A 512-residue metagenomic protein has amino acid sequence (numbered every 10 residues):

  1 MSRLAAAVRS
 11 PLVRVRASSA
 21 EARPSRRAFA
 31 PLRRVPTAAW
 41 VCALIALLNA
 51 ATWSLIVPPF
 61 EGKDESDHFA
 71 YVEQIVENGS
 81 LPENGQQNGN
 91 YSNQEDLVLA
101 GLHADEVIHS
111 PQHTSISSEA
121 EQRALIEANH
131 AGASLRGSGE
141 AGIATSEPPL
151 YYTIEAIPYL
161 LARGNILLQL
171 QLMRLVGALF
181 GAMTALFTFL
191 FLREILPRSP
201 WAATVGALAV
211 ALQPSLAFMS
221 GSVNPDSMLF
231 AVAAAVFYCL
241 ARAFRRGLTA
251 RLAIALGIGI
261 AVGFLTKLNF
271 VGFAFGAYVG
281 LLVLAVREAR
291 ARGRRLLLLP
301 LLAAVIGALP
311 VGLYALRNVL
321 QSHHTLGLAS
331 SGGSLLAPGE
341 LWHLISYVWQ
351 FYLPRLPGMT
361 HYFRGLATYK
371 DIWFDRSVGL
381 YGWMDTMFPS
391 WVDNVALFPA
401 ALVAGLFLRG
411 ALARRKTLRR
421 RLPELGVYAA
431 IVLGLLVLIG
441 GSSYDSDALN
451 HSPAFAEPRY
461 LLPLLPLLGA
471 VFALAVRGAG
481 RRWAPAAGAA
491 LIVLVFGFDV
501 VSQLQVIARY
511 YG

Functional and structural regions predicted by a protein language model:
E77-M173, P338, K370-M387: Interfacial juxtamembrane loops and adjacent helix segments that form the catalytic/substrate-binding surfaces
L161, L167, T188-L212: Transmembrane-helix signature of polytopic, membrane-embedded enzymes that assemble or transfer cell-envelope glycans
Q171-L196, A235: Transmembrane-helix motifs of polytopic, lipid-linked glycan transferases
L196, V236-L252, A285: Membrane-interface transmembrane helices that cradle and orient dolichyl/undecaprenyl
S215-L229: Short acidic/glycine- and proline-prone juxtamembrane loop motifs at membrane-interface regions of multi-pass membrane
C239, R245, F273-A308, L316 (+2 more regions): Perimembrane helix-loop-helix junctions
L252-L268, F273-A274, I306-L309: Membrane-interface alpha helices of multi-pass inner-membrane proteins
A367-L425, A429, F472: Hydrophobic, aromatic-rich transmembrane alpha-helices and their immediate juxtamembrane boundary segments
